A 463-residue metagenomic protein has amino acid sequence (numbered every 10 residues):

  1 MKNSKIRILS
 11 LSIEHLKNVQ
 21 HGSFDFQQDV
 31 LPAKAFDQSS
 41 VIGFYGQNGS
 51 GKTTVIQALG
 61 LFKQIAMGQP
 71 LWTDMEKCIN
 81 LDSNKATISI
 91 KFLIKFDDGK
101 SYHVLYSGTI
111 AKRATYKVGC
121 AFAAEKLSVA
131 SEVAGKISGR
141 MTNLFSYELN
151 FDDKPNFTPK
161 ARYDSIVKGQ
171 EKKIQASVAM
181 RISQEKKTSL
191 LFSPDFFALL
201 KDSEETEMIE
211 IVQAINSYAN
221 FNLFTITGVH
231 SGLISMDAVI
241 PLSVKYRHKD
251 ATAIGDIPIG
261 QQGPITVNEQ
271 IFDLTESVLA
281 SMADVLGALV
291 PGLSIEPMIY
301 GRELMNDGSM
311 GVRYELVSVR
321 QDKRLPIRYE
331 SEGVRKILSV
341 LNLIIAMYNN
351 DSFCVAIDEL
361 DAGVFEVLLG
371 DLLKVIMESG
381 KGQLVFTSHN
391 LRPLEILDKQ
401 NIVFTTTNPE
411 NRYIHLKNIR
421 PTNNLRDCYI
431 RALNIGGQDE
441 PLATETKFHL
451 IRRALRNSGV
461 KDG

Functional and structural regions predicted by a protein language model:
M1-Q69, T73, G308-A454, V460: Switch/communication elements of ASCE P-loop NTPase nucleotide-binding domains
L11, I88-I90, G119-E132, V312-R320 (+1 more regions): Short polybasic amphipathic segments
V19-Q20, F96-V104, S128-T142, M305 (+1 more regions): Short, surface-exposed beta-strand/loop "edge" segments at domain boundaries and coil↔beta transitions
Q27, S107-A121, Y300-M305: Short beta-strand micro-motifs enriched in acidic
I42, I56-T115: Conserved P-loop NTP-binding catalytic core
Q69, K100-Y102, L286-E296: Short secondary-structure junctions
T73, G292-V312: Long, charged, glycine-rich C-terminal linkers/tails
K112-V290: Electropositive, glycine-dotted interaction segments that contact anionic polymers or phosphate-rich ligands
